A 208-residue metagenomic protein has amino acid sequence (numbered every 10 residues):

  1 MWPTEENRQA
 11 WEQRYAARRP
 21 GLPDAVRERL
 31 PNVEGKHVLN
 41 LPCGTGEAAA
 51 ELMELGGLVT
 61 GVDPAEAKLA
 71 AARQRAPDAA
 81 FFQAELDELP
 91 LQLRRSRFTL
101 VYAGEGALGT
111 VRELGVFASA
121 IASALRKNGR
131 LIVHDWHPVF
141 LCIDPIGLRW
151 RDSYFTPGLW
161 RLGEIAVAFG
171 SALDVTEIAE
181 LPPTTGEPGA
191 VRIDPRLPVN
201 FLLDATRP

Functional and structural regions predicted by a protein language model:
M1-E34, E47-E51, K68-A71: Conserved class I S-adenosyl-L-methionine
H37-L89: Class I SAM-dependent methyltransferase SAM/SAH-binding core
L91-V101: A short acidic, Gly/Pro-enriched loop at the edge of an enzyme's catalytic core that lines a small-molecule cofactor
T99-G115: A short SAM/SAH-binding and catalytic strip from SAM-dependent methyltransferases
G115-R130: A short glycine-rich, Lys/Arg-flanked "PGG" loop and its adjoining helix->strand segment in the class I
R130-T156: Conserved class I S-adenosyl-L-methionine
P157-A172: Short alpha-helix
A190-P208: Core SAM-dependent methyltransferase catalytic element
